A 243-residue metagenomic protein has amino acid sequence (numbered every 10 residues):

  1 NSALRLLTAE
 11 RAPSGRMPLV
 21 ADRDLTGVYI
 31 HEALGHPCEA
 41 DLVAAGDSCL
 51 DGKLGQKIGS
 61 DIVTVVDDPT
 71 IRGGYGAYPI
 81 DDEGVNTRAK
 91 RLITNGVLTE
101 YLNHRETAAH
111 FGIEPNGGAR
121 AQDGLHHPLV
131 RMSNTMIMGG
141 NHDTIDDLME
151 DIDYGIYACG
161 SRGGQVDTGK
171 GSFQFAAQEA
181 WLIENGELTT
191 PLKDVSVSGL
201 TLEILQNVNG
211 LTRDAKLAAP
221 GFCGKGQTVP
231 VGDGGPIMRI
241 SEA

Functional and structural regions predicted by a protein language model:
N1-A243: N-terminal small-residue-enriched
